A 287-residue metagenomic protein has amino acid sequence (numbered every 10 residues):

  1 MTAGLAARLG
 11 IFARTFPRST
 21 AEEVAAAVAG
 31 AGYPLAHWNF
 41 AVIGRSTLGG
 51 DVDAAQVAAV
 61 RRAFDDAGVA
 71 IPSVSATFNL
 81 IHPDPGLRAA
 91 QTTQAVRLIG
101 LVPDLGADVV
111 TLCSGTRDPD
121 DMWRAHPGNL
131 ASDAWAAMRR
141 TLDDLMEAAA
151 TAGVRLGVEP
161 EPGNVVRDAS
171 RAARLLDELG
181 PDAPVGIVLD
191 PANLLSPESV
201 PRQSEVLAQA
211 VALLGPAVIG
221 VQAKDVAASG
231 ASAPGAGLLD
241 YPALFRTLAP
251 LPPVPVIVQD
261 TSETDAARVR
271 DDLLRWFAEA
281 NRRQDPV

Functional and structural regions predicted by a protein language model:
M1-G10, P17-P34, A58, D65 (+2 more regions): Histidine-acidic metal/acid-base catalytic patches
M1-G10, P72-H82, R117-A125: N-terminal small/glycine-rich loop or linker at the start of catalytic domains across soluble metabolic enzymes
T15-P17, F40-V42, F78-L80, S114-D118 (+4 more regions): Active-site-proximal loop/turn and secondary-structure-junction residues that shape catalytic pockets, frequently
E22-E23, A63-D66, H82-I187: Active-site acidic/histidine proton-transfer and metal-coordination neighborhood in alpha/beta enzyme cores
A31-G44, I71-F78, P191: Short, conserved active-site loops that position catalytic residues or coordinate cofactors/metal ions across diverse
H37-R61, R117-D120: Glycine-rich, proline-tolerant flexible connector loops at the mouths of alpha/beta enzymes
I43-L48, L80-D84, D118-W123, G128 (+2 more regions): A short acidic, helix-capping loop that chelates divalent metal ions and anchors anionic groups
G50-V57, R88, T92, R124-W135 (+5 more regions): Flexible, glycine- and charge-enriched loops at secondary-structure boundaries
